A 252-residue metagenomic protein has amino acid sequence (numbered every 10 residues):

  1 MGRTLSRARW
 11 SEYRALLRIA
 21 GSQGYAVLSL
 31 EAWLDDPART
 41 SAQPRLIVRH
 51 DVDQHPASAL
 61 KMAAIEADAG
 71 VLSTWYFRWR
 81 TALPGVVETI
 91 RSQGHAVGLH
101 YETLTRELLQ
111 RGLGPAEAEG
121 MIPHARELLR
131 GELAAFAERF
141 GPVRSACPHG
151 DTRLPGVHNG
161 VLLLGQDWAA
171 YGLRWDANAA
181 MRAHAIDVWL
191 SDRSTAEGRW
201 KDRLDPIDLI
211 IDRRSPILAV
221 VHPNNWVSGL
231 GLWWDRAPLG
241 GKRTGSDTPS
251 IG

Functional and structural regions predicted by a protein language model:
M1-V48, A57-T74, R80-G94, L104-G252: Terminal accessory/targeting
Q54: Extracellular glycan-modifying ectodomains
